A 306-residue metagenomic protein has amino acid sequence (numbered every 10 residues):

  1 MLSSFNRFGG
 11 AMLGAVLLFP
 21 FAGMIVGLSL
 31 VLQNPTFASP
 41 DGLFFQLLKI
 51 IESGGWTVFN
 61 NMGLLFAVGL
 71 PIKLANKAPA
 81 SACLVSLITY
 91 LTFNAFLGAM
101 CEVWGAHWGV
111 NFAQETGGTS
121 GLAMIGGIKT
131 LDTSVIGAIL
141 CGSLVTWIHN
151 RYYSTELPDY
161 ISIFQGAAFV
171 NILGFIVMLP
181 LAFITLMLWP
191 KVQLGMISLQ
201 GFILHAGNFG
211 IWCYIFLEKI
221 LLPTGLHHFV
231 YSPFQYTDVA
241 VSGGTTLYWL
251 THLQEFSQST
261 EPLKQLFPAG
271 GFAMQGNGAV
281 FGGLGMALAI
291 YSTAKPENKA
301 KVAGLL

Functional and structural regions predicted by a protein language model:
L2-P158: Early transmembrane hairpin of solute transport permeases
S3, R7-A11, A15, F19-E52 (+1 more regions): Helix-loop-helix hairpins and the membrane-proximal interhelical loops of multi-pass alpha-helical transport proteins
V16, C83-L84, I136, L140 (+3 more regions): Hydrophobic alpha-helical transmembrane segments
F37, R151-Y160, I290-L305: Juxtamembrane helix-loop transition segments at the membrane interface in multi-pass membrane proteins
T57-N60, N76-A78, I148-Y152, T185 (+2 more regions): Short helix-coil transition sites and intra-membrane helix breaks within transmembrane domains of multi-pass
L64-L70, L284-A289, L305-L306: Hydrophobic, membrane-inserted alpha-helices
V110-A113, S120-D132, L144-V145, H149-M178 (+1 more regions): Membrane-interface helix-loop-helix junctions at boundaries between adjacent transmembrane segments
P158-A167, G207-N208, T245-T251, K301-L306: Juxtamembrane inter-helical linkers in multi-pass membrane proteins
